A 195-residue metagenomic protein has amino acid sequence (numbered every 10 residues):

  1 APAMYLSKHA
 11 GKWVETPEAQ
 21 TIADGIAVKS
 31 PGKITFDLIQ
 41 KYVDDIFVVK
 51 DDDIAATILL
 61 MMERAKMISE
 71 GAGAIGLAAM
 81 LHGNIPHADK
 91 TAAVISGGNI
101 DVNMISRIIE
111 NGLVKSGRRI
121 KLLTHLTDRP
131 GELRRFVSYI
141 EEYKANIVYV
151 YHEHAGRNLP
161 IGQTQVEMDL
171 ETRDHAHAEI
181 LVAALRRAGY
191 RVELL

Functional and structural regions predicted by a protein language model:
A1-K41, A78-T127, V137: Glycine-rich phosphate/pyrophosphate-binding loop at beta-loop-alpha junctions
M4-S7, D24-A27, F47, G71-G73 (+3 more regions): A short linear-motif detector with a strong N-terminal bias
H9-A10, E63-R64, Q163-V166: Short low-complexity, flexible loop/linker segments enriched in glycine and/or proline with clustered acidic
I26, S30-P31, V49-D52, T57 (+7 more regions): Fold-independent oxyanion-binding glycine-rich loops and adjacent beta-strand/coil segments at enzyme active sites
G32-A88: Active-site-adjacent helical/loop segments in soluble small-molecule enzymes
V102-L195: A conserved regulatory-domain signal marking ACT and ACT-like small-molecule sensing domains and adjacent regulatory
